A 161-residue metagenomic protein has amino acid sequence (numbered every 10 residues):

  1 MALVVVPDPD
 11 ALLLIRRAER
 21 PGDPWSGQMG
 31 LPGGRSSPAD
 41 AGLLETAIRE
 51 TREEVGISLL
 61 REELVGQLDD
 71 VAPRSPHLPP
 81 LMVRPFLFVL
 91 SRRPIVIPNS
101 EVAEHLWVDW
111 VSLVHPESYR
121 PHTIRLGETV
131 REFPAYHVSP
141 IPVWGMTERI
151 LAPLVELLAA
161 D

Functional and structural regions predicted by a protein language model:
M1-L31: N-terminal strand-loop-strand
A2-V5, T147, L151-L154: Buried hydrophobic packing segments
P21, R35-S139, V143, A152-D161: Unchanged
M29-S36, T147: Gly/Ser/Thr-rich beta-alpha loop segments that engage phosphate groups in nucleotides
